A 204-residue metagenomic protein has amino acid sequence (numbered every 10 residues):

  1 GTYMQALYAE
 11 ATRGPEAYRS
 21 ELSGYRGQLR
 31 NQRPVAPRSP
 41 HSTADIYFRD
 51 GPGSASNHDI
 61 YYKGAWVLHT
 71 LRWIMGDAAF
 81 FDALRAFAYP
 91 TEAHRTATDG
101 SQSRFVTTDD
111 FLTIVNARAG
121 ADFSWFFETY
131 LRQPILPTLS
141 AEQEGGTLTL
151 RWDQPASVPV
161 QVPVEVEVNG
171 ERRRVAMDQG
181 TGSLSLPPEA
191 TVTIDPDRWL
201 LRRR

Functional and structural regions predicted by a protein language model:
G1-P34: Post-HExxH zinc-binding segment in Zn-dependent metallohydrolases
T12, E16-R19, A55-L150: Amphipathic alpha-helical substructures
S20-G27, P37-A44, G64: Long, well-structured alpha-helical subdomains associated with metal-dependent extracellular/ecto-lumenal hydrolases
S23-L29, R33, P52-S56, L68-L71: Extracellular hydrolytic enzyme modules, especially secreted metalloproteases of the metzincin/thermolysin-like class
P37-S56, R95: Active-site-adjacent structural elements in folded domains
D50-P52, I135, V166, R204: Solvent-exposed, flexible loop/coil residues
F123, Q143-D197: Beta-strand-rich binding/interaction modules
P196-R204: Short acidic/polar inter-strand loop motif in beta-rich domains
